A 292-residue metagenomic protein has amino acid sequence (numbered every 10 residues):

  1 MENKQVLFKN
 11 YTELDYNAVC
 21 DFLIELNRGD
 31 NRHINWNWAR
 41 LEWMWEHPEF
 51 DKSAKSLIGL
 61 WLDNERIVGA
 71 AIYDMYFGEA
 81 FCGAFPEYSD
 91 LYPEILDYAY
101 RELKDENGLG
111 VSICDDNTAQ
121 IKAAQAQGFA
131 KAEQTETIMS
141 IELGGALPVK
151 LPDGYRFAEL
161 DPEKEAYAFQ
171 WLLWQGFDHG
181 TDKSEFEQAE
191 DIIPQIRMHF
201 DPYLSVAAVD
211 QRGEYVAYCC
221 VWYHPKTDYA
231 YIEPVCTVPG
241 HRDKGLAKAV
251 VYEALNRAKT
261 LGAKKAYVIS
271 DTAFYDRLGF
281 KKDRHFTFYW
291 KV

Functional and structural regions predicted by a protein language model:
Q5-D21, R156-W171: A short beta-loop-alpha structural element at the N-terminal edge of CoA-dependent acyl/N-acetyltransferase catalytic
Y11-Y16, I24-L103, Q211, Y215-A230 (+1 more regions): Conserved donor-binding loop and adjoining core beta-sheet/short helix segment in diverse acyl/aminoacyl transferases
G29, R40-L41, L147, L151-D228: Flexible, substrate/cofactor-facing loop regions flanked by secondary structure within enzyme catalytic domains
L57-G59, L204-A207, Y252: Hydrophobic beta-strand residues of extracellular immunoglobulin-like
I67, D74-G154, T287-V292: Acyl-donor-binding surface of acyltransferase catalytic domains
S89-R101, T237-P239, D243-T260, R277: Conserved acetyl-CoA-binding loop-helix of GNAT-fold acetyltransferases
L109-S112, I232, A263-S270: Conserved hydrophobic beta-strand within the GNAT/NAT acetyltransferase core sheet that lines the active-site cleft
Q120-Q125, Y275-D276, F280-K281: Conserved active-site tyrosine of GNAT-family acetyltransferases
